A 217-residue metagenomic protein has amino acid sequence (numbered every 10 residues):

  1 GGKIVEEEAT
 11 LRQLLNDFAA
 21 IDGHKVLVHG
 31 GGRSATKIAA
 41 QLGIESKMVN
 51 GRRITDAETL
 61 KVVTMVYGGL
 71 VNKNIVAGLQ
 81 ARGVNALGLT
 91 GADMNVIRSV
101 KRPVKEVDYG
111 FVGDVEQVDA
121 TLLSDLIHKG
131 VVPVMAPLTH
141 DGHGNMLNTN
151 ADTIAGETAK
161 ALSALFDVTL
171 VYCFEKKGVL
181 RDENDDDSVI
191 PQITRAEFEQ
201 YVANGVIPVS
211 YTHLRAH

Functional and structural regions predicted by a protein language model:
G1-K3, V28-R33, E175: Glycine-rich beta-strand-to-loop/alpha-helix junction loops that act as flexible
G1-V26: N-terminal glycine-/serine-/threonine-rich phosphate-binding loop
A40-V134: Ligand-binding beta-strand-loop-alpha-helix segment within the catalytic cores of soluble metabolic enzymes
R52-E58, V62, E199-S210: A glycine-rich helix N-cap at a beta->alpha junction
L87-T90, V96, S163-L180: Glycine-rich phosphate/pyrophosphate-binding loops and their adjacent beta-strand/loop elements at enzyme active sites
S124-A155, T194, E199-N204: Catalytic-site beta-strand/loop segments enriched in glycine and acidic/polar residues
T149-V171: Membrane-associated lipid acylation/remodeling enzymes share a hydrophobic transmembrane-juxtamembrane segment
T212-H217: Conserved small/polar residues in nucleotide/adenosyl-binding loops
